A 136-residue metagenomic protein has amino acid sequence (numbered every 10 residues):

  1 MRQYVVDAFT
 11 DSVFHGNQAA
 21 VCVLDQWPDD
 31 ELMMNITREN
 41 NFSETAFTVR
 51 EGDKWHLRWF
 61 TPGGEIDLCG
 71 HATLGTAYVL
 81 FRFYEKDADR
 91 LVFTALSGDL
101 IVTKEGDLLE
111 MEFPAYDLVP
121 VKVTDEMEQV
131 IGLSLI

Functional and structural regions predicted by a protein language model:
M1-L68, L74-I136: Active-site proximal loop and beta-alpha junction motif in alpha/beta enzyme cores
